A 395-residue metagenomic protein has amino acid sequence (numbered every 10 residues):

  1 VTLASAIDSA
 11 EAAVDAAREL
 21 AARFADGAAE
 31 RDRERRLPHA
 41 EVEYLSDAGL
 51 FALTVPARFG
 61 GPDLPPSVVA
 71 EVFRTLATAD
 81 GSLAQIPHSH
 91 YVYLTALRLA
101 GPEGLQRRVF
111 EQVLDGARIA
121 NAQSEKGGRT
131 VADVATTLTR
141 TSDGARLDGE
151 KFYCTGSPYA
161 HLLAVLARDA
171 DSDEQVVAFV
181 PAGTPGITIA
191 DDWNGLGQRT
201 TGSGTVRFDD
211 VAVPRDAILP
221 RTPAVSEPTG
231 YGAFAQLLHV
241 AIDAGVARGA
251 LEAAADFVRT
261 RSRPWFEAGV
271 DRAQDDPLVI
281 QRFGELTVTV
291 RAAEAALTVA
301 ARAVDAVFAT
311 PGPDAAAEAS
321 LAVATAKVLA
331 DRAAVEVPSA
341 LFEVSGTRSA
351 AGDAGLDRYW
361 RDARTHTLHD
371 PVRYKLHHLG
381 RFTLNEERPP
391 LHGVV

Functional and structural regions predicted by a protein language model:
V1-A79: A generic N-terminal leader/anchor concept
I7, A29-D32, R291-T325, F342-A350: C-terminal helix-coil-helix/basic helical segment that borders enzyme active sites and/or dimer interfaces and provides
E43-D47, A52-E150, T155: Glycine-rich flavin
F152-S157, A235-L238, H366-H369: Glycine-rich phosphate/pyrophosphate-binding beta-alpha loops
Y153-I189: A short core secondary-structure module
G195-R291: Glycine-rich beta->alpha junctions and the first turn(s) of the following alpha-helix
G245-R248, G284-R291, A324, V328-V335 (+1 more regions): Generic structural signal for well-ordered, non-transmembrane alpha-helical segments in soluble/cytosolic regions
S345-V395: Glycine-rich phosphate/cofactor-binding loops in nucleotide/flavin-utilizing enzymes
